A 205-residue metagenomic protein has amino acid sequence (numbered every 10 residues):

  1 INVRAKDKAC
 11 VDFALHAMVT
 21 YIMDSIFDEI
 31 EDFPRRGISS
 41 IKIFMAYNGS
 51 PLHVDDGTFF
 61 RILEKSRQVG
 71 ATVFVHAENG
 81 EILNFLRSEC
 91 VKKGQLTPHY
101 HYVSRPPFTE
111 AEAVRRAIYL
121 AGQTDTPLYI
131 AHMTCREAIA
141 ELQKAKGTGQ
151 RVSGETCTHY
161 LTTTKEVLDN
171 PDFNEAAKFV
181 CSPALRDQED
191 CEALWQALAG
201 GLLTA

Functional and structural regions predicted by a protein language model:
R4-I26, I43-S50: Metal-cofactor-binding active-site regions of metalloenzymes
S25-A205: Histidine/acidic residue-rich metal-binding segments in metalloenzymes
